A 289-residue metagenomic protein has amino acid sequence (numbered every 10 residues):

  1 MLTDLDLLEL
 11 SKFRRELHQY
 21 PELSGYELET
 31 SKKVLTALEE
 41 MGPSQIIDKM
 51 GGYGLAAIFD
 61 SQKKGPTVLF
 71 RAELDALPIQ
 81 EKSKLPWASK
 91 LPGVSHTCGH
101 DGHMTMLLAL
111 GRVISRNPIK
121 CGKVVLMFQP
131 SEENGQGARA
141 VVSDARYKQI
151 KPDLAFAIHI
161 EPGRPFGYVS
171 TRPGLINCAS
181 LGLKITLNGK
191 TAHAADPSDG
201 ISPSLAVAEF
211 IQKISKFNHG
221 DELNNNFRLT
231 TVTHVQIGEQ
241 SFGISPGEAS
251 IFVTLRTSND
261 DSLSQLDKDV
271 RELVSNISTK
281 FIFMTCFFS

Functional and structural regions predicted by a protein language model:
M1-H96, T105-K120: Acidic/His- and Gly-rich active-site-bordering loop/insert found across diverse amide/peptide-bond hydrolases
D6-F13, Y26-V34, P66, V94 (+11 more regions): General structural feature for long, well-ordered alpha-helical segments within catalytic domains of soluble enzymes
L77, L85-S95, D101-G102, I119-T231 (+1 more regions): Histidine/acidic-residue-rich, glycine-tolerant segments that coordinate divalent metal ions
A208-S289: Metal-dependent amide/peptide-bond hydrolase catalytic core, centered on the "pita-bread" metallohydrolase fold
